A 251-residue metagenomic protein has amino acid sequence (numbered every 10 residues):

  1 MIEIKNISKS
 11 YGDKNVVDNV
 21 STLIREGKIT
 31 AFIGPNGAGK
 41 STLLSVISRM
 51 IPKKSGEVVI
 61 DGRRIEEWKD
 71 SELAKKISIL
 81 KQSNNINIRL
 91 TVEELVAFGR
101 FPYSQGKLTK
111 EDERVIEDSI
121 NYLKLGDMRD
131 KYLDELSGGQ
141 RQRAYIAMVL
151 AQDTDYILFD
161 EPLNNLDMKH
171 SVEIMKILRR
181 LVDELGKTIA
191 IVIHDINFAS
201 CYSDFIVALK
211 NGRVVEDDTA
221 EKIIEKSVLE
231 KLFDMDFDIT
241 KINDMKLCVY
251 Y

Functional and structural regions predicted by a protein language model:
I2, V17-D18: Conserved structural motif at the start of ABC-family nucleotide-binding domains
I33-P35: The feature captures the beta-strand-to-loop junction immediately N-terminal to the Walker
S48: Helix-to-loop junction immediately C-terminal to a conserved catalytic motif
G56-R64, L73: Conserved ABC transporter NBD signature motif
A97, K110-M128, D153, L158: Conserved ABC ATPase "signature" region
Y132-L136, Q140: Conserved ABC ATPase signature
F233-Y251: ABC ATPase nucleotide-binding domains
